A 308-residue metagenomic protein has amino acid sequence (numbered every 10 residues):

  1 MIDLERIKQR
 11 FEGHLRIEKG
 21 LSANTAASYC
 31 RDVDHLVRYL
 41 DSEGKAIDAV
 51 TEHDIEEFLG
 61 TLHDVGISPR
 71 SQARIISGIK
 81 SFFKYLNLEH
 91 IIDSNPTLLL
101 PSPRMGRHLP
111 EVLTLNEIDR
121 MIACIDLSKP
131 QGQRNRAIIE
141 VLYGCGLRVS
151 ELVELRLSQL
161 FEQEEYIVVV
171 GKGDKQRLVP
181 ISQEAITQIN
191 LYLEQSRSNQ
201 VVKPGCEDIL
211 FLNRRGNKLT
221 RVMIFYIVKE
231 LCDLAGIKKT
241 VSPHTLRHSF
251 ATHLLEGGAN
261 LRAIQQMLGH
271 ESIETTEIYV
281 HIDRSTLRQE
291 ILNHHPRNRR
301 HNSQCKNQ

Functional and structural regions predicted by a protein language model:
M1-Q308: Conserved catalytic core of the tyrosine transesterase superfamily
